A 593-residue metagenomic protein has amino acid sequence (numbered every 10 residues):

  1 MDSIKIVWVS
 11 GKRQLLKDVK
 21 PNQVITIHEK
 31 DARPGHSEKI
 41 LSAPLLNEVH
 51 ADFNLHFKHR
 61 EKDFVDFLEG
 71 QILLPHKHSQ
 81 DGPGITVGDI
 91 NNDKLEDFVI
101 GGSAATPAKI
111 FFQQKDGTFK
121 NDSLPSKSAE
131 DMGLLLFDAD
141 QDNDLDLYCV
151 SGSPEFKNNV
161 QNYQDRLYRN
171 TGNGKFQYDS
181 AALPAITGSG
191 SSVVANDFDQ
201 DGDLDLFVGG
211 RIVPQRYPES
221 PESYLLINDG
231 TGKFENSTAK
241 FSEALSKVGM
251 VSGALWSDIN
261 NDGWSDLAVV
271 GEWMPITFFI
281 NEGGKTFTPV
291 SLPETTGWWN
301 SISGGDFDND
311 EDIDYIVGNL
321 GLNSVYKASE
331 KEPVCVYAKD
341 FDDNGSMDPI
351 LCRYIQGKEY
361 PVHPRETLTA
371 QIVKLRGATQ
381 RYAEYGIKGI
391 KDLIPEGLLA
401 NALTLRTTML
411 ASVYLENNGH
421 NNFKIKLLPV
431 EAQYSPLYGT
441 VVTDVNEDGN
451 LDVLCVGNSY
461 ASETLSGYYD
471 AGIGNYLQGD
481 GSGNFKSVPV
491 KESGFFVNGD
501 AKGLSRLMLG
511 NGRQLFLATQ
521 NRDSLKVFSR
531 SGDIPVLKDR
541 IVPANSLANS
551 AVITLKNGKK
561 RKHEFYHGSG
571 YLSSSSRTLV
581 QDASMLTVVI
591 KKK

Functional and structural regions predicted by a protein language model:
M1-G84, F119, F241-S242, T286-P289 (+7 more regions): Gly/Ser/Thr/Pro-enriched helix-cap/hinge segments flanking short amphipathic alpha-helices
I4, D97-G102, L145-S151, L206-G210 (+4 more regions): Hydrophobic beta-strand segments that make up the repeating blades of beta-propeller and related beta-repeat
D81-N92, F112, E130-Q141, R169 (+12 more regions): Beta-propeller blade termini
T106-I110, F156-K157, Q164-L167, Q215-R216 (+5 more regions): Structural signal for beta-propeller blades
K127-G133, G152-T171, K175-A195, S220-P221 (+1 more regions): Asp-box/WD-like beta-propeller blade repeats and closely related beta-sheet repeat scaffolds
V150-N162, G209-P221, G318-E332, K358-R406 (+2 more regions): Short, conserved, GDST-rich strand-edge loop motifs in beta-rich repeat architectures
Q164-T171, P221-D229, I280, C335-A338 (+2 more regions): Beta-propeller blade signature
D179, P184-S257, V270: Solenoidal tandem-repeat scaffolds enriched in leucines and small polar residues
